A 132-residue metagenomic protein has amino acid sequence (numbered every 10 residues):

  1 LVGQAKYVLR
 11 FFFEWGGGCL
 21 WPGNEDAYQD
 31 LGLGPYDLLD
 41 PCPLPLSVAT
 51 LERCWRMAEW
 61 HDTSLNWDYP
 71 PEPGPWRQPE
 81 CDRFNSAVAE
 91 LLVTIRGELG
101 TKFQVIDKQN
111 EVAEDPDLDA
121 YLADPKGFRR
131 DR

Functional and structural regions predicted by a protein language model:
L1-R132: Intrinsic low-complexity, intrinsically disordered or marginally ordered coil/linker segments
